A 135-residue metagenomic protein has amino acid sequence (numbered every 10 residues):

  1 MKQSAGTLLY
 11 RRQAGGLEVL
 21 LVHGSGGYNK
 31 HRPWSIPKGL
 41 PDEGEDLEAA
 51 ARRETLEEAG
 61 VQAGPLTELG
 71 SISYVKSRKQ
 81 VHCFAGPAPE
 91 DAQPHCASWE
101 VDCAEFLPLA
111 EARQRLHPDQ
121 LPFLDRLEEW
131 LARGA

Functional and structural regions predicted by a protein language model:
M1-I36: N-terminal strand-loop-strand
K2, I72-H95, C103-E105, A110 (+1 more regions): Active-site-adjacent beta-strand/loop module that shapes the phosphate/pyrophosphate-binding cleft
A14-G16, G27-N29, D42-E43, S77 (+1 more regions): Short, charged/polar surface micro-motifs in flexible loops or helix N-caps
V22-H23, P37, G70, A85: Residue-level detector of conserved, well-ordered beta-strand and adjacent loop positions that form binding/recognition
I36-L69: The catalytic Nudix box helix
L40, E111-A112: Short, well-ordered alpha-helical scaffold segment located in the soluble/lumenal catalytic or ligand-binding core
Q93-S98, L116-P118: Short, charged, solvent-exposed linker or helix-capping segments at domain edges/interfaces that act as flexible hinges
L116-A135: Charged phosphate-binding loop/patch that engages nucleotide di/tri-phosphates or the phosphate backbone of nucleic
